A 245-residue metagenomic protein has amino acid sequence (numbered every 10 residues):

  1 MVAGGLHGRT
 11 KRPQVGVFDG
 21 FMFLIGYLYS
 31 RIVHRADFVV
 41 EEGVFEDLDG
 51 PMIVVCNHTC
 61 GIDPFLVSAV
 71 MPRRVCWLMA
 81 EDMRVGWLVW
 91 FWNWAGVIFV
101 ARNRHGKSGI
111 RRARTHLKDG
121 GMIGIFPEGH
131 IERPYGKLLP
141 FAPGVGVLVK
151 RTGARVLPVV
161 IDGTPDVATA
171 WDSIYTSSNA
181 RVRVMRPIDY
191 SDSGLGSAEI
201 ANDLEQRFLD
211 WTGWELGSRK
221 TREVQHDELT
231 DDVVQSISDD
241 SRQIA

Functional and structural regions predicted by a protein language model:
V2-V17, F21, S108-A245: Non-catalytic C-terminal accessory region of glycerolipid acyltransferases and related lyso-lipid remodeling enzymes
K11-H34, V89, N93-G96, V100: Short hydrophobic helices that act as membrane-entry/anchoring signals
G26-H58: Helix-to-loop junction immediately C-terminal to a conserved catalytic motif
Y27, F65, G146-V147: Active-site phosphate/pyrophosphate- and oxyanion-stabilizing loops and adjacent acidic/basic residues in soluble
S30-R31, A69, T115, K150: Solvent-exposed polar/charged
V33-R35, D49, P72, V89-W92 (+2 more regions): Short, well-ordered coil/turn elements that cap or connect secondary structure elements
A36-V39, H105-G109: Glycine-rich, highly charged phosphate/nucleotide-binding loops
L48-R104: Catalytic core of membrane glycerolipid acyltransferases/transacylases, capturing the structured, soluble-facing
